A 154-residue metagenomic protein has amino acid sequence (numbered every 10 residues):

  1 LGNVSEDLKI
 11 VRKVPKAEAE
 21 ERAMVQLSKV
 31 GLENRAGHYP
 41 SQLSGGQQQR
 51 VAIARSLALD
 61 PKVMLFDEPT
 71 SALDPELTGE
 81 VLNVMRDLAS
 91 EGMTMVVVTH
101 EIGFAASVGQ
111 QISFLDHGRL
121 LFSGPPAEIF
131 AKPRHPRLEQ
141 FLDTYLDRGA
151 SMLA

Functional and structural regions predicted by a protein language model:
H38, L59, E91: Conserved signature/switch motifs of ABC ATPase nucleotide-binding domains
Y39-L43, Q47: Conserved ABC ATPase signature
M64-D67: Catalytic Walker B motif of ABC-type/P-loop ATPase nucleotide-binding domains
P75-L77: Helix N-cap at the start of a conserved alpha-helix in ABC-type nucleotide-binding domains
T99-H100: H-loop/switch region of ABC-family ATPase nucleotide-binding domains
A105-S107: A short, surface-exposed alpha-helical micro-motif characterized by mixed small hydrophobic and charged/polar residues
